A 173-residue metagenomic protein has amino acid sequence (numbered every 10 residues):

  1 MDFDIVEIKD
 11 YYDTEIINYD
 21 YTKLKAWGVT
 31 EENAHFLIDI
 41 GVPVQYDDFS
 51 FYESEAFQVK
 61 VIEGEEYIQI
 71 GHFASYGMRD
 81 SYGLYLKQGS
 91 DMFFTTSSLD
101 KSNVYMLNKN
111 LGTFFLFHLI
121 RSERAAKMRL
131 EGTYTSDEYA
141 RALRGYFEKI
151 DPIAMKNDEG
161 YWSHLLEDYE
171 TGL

Functional and structural regions predicted by a protein language model:
M1-S90, G160-L173: A surface-exposed partner-binding patch
D2-I5, T14, K23, W27 (+4 more regions): Generic detection of long, well-ordered alpha-helical segments
I40-G145, P152: Long, low-complexity, intrinsically disordered segments enriched in glycines and aromatic residues
T133-L173: Acidic, proline/glycine-rich low-complexity IDRs
